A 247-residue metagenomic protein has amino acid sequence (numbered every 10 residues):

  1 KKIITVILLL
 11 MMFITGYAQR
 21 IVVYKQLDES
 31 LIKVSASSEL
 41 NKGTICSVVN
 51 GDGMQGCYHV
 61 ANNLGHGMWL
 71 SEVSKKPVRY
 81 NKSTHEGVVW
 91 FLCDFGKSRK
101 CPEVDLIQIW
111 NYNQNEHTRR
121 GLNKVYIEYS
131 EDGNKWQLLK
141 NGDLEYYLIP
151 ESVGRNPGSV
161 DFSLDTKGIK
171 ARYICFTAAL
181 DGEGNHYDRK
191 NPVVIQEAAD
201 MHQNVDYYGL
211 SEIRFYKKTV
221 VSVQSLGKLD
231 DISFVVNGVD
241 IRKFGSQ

Functional and structural regions predicted by a protein language model:
K1-I7: Sec-dependent signal peptide recognition, specifically the positively charged N-region followed immediately by
L9-Y17: Hydrophobic h-region of N-terminal signal peptides that target proteins for export in Gram-negative bacteria
Q19-I21, G67-K140, S159-G245: Aromatic, loop-rich ligand-recognition surfaces of beta-strand-rich domains
I21-M68, D230-S233, N237-G245: Predominantly extracellular/luminal regions of secreted and cell-surface proteins, especially disulfide-bonded
K42-T44, E145-I149, G184-N185: A short local loop/turn or secondary-structure capping micro-motif enriched for an aromatic residue
L138-S152: Solvent-exposed serine/threonine-rich low-complexity stretches and specific carbohydrate-binding patches
